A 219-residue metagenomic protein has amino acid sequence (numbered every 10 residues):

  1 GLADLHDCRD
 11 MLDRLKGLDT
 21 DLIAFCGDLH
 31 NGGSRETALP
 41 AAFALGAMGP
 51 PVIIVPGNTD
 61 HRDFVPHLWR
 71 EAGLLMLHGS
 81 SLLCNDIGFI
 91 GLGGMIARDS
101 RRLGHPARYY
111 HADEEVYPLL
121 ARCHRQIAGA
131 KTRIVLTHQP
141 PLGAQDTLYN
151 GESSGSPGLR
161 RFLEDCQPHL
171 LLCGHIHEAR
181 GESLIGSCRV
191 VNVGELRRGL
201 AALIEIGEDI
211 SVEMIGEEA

Functional and structural regions predicted by a protein language model:
G1-A3, I23-D28, V52-N58, M76-H78 (+4 more regions): Active-site neighborhood of phospho(di)ester-bond hydrolases with catalytic His/Asp-centered motifs
H6-M11, H30-R35, N58-P66, S81 (+4 more regions): Active-site environment of divalent metal-dependent phosphoester hydrolases
D7, D60-H61, P66-S154, G158: Conserved catalytic scaffold of divalent metal-dependent phosphoesterases
D7-C84: Core catalytic region of metal-dependent phosphoesterases/phosphodiesterases, especially metallo-beta-lactamase-like
A42-G49, A128, L163-C166, I185: Short, conserved loop/helix-junction motifs that constitute active-site signature segments in enzyme catalytic cores
L83-N85, A107, P157-C166, A179-A219: Binuclear metal-dependent phosphoesterase catalytic core
